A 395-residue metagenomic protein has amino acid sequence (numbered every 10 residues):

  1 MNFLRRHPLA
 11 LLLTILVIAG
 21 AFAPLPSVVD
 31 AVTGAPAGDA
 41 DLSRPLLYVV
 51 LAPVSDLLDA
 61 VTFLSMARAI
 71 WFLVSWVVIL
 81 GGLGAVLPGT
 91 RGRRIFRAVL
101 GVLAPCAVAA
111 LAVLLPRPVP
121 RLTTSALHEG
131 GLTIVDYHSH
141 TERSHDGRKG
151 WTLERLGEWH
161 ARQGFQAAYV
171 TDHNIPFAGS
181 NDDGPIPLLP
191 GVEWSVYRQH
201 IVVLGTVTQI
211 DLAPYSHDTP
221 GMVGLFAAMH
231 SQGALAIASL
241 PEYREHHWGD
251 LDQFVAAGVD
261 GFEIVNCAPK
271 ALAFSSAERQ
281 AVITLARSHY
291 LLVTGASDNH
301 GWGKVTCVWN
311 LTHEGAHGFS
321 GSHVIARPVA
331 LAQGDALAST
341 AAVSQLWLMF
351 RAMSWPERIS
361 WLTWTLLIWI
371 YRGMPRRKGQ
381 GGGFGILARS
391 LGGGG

Functional and structural regions predicted by a protein language model:
M1-T133, H145, E154, D183 (+3 more regions): Charged catalytic cores and adjacent phosphate/nucleic-acid-binding surfaces used for phosphate/nucleic-acid chemistry
P120-A167, D172-N174: Membrane-interface segments at or immediately adjacent to transmembrane helices that form the boundary between
Y137, T171, V192, G295-S297: Active-site flanking residues adjacent to catalytic metal/cofactor-binding acidic residues
H138-E142, L240, H300: Histidine-centered divalent metal-coordination motifs
T152-L156, D218-L225, E278: Stable alpha-helical elements in mature extracytoplasmic
A161-R162, H230, V255: Non-catalytic positions within long, well-ordered alpha-helices that form the structural scaffold/packing of enzyme
V170, A238, I264-C267: Conserved beta-strand positions
H200-L235: Binuclear metal-dependent hydrolase catalytic cores centered on His/Asp/Glu-rich metal-binding motifs
